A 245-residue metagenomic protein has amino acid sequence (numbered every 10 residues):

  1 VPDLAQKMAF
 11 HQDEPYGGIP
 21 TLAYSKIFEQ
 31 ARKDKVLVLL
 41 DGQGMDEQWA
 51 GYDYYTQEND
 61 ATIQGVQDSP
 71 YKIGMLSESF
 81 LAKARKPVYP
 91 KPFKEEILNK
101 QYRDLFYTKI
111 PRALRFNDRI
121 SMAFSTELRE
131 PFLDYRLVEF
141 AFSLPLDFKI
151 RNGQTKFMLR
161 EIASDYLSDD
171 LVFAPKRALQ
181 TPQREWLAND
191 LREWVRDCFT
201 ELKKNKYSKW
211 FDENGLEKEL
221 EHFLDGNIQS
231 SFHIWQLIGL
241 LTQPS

Functional and structural regions predicted by a protein language model:
V1-Q101, T108, F116-Y166, Q183-R184 (+2 more regions): ATP-dependent adenylate-handling active sites, centered on carboxylate activation for C-N bond formation
S77, L167-G226: PAPS-dependent sulfotransferase catalytic core
D118, F124, P175-R177, Y207 (+1 more regions): Generic structural motif recognizing short loop/turn segments at the entrances and edges of beta-strands
D225-H233: CBM-like carbohydrate-recognition segments
